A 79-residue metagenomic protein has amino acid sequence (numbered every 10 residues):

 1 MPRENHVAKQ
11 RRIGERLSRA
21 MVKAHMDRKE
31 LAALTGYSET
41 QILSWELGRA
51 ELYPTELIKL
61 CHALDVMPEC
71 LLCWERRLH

Functional and structural regions predicted by a protein language model:
M1-A24: A short, Lys/Arg-rich alpha-helix, primarily the initiator
M1-A8, S44, L72-H79: Short, charged recognition helix plus adjacent turn of helix-turn-helix-like nucleic-acid-binding domains
E15, M26, L52-T55: Residue-level signal for the short linker/turn that defines the boundary of a DNA-recognition helix
V22, G36, L47-R49, R76: Residue-level detection of the helix-turn-helix DNA-binding "recognition helix"
H25-S44: Short alpha-helical DNA-recognition segment
S44-I58: Amphipathic, hydrophobic secondary-structure cores in small proteins
T55-C70: DNA major-groove recognition helix of helix-turn-helix/homeodomain DNA-binding modules
